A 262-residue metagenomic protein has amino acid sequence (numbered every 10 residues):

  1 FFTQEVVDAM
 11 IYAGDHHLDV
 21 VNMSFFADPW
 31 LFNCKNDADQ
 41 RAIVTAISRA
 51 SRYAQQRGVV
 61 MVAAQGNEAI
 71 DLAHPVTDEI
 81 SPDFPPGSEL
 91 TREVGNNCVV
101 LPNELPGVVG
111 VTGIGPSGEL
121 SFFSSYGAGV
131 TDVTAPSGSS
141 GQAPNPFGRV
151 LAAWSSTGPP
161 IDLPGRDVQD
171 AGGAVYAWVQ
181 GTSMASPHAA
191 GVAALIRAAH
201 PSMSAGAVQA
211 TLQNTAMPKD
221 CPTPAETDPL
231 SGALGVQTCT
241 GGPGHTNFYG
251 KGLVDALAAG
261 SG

Functional and structural regions predicted by a protein language model:
F1-L105, D170-H188, A199-S202, P243-T246: Substrate-binding/access-modulating region of protease and related hydrolase catalytic domains
L18-F25, A198-G262: C-terminal subdomain of the subtilisin-like protease fold in secreted/lumenal serine endopeptidases
F26-P29, G113-P116, A216: Flexible loop residues that form catalytic and substrate-binding hotspots at small-molecule/glycan-binding clefts
W30, I70, S117-L120, P159 (+1 more regions): Flexible, glycine-rich phosphate/dinucleotide-binding loops and adjacent beta-alpha linkers at cofactor/substrate
A46, P187-G191, A207, T211: Short amphipathic alpha-helical segments
V59, G87-A198, N247, V254-A258: Extracellular S/T/G-rich loop segment that most often corresponds to the catalytic His/Ser-adjacent loop
A64, T134, Q209-Q213: Outer-envelope exported proteins of Gram-negative bacteria
A69-F84, S140-L151, T157-P160, P218-D228: Internal, charge-rich low-complexity segments
